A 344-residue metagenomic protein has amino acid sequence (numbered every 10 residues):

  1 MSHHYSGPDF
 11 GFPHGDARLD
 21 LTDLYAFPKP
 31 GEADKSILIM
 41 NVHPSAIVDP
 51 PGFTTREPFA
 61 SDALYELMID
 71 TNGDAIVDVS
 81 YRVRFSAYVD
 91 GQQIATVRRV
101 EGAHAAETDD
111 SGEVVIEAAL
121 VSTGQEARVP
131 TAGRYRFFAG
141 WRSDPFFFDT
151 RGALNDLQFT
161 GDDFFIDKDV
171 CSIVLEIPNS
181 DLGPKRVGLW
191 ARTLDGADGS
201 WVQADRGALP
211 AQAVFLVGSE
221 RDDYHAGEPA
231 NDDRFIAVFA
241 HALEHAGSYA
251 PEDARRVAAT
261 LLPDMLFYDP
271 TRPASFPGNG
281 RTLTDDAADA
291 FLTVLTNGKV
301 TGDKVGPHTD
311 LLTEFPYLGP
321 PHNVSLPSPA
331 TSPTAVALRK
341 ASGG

Functional and structural regions predicted by a protein language model:
M1-G344: Surface-exposed extracytoplasmic segments
